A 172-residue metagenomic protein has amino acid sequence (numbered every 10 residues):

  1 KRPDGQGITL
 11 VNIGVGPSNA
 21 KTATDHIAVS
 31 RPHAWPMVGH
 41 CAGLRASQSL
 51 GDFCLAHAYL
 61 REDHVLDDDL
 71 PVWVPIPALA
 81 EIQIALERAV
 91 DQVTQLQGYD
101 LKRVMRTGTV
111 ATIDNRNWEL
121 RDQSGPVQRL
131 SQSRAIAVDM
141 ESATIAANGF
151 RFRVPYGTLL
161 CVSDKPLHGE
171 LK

Functional and structural regions predicted by a protein language model:
K1-A85: Metabolite-binding pocket within alpha/beta catalytic cores that recognizes anionic/polar moieties
S18-K21, M140-I145: Short glycine/serine/threonine-rich phosphate/pyrophosphate-binding segments that cradle anionic phosphate groups
H33-A34, I136, P155: Short acidic/polar active-site loop segments enriched in Thr and Asp
H57-Y59, L130-A135: Gly/Ser/Thr-rich active-site loops/lids in small-molecule metabolic enzymes that frequently grip phosphoryl groups
E62-V65, W118-R121, P166-E170: Short acidic/His/Gly/Ser-rich catalytic and metal-binding motifs that mark active-site loops of diverse hydrolases
W73-Q132: Active-site rim beta-loop-alpha module in soluble metabolic enzymes
A143-K172: Zn-dependent metallopeptidase/amidohydrolase metal-coordination segment
